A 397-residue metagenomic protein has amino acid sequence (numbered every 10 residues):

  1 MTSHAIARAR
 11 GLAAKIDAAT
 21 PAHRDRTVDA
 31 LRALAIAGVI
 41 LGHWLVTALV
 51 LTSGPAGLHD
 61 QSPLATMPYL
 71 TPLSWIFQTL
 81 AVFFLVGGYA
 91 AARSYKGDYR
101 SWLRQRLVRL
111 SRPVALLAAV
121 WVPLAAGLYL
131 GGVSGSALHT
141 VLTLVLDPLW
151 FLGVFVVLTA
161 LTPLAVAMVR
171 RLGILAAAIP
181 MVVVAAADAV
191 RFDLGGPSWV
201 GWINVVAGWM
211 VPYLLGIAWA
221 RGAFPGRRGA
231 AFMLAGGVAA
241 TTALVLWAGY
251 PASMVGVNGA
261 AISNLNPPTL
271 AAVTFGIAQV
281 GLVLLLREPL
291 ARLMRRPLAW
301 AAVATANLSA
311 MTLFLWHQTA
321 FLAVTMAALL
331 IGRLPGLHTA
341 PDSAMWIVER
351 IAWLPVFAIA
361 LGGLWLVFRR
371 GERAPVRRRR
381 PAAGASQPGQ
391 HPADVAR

Functional and structural regions predicted by a protein language model:
T2-R397: Alpha-helical transmembrane segments and their immediate juxtamembrane cytosolic regions
